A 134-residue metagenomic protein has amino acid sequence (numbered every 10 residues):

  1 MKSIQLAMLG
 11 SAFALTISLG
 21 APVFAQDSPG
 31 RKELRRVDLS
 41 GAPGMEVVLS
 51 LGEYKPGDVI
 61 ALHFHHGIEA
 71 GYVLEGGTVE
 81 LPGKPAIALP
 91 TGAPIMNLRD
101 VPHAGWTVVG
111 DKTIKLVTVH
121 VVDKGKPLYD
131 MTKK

Functional and structural regions predicted by a protein language model:
K2-L51, I95-L98, L128-K134: A short, N-terminal "cap"/entry segment at the start of jelly-roll beta-barrel domains of the cupin/DSBH fold
G44, G57-Y72: A short beta-loop-beta micro-motif enriched in histidine and acidic residues
L51-G52, D58, L74-G77, P82 (+1 more regions): Sec/Tat-exported extracytoplasmic proteins
Y54, G83-V101: Short acidic-glycine-tyrosine-enriched beta hairpin
L62, E80-L81, N97, H103-G110: Short beta-strand His + acidic residue motifs that chelate non-heme Fe in jelly-roll/DSBH and cupin folds
L62, G71-Y72, M96-N97, L116-H120: Structural recognition of the beta-strand scaffold that forms the well-ordered cores of secreted hydrolase catalytic
H66-K84, T91-A93: Glycine- and acidic-residue-biased ligand/ion/polar-headgroup-sensing regions
V101-G125: Ligand-binding loop in jelly-roll beta-barrel domains
